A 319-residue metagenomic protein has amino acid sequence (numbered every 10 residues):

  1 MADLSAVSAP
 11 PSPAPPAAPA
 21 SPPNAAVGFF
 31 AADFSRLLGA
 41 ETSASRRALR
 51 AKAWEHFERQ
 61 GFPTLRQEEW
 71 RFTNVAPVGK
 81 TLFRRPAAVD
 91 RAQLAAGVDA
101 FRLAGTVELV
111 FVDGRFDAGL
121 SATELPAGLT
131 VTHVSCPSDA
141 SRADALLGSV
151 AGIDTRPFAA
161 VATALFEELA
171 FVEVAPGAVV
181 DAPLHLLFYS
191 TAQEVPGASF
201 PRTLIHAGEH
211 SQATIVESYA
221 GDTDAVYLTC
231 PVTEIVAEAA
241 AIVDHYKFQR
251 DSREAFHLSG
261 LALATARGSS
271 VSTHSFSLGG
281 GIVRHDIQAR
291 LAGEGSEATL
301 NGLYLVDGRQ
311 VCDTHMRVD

Functional and structural regions predicted by a protein language model:
M1-P201, G208-Q212, S218-Y219: N-terminal leader/transition segments
D3-V7, P11, K52, S138-D319: Conserved beta-strand/loop scaffold segments within soluble protein domains that form the structured core and edges
